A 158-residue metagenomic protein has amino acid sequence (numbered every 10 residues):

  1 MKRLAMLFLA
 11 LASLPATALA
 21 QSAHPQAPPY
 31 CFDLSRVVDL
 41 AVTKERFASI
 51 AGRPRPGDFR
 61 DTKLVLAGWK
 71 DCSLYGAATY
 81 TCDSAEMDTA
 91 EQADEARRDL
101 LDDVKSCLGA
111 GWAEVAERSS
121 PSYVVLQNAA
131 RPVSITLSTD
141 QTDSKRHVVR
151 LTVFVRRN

Functional and structural regions predicted by a protein language model:
M1-K2: N-terminal secretory signal peptides that target proteins for export/translocation
A5-P15: Bacterial N-terminal signal peptides
L19-A78, A96: N-terminal leader/targeting segments
G52, G57, A113-R131: Ser/Thr-rich, low-complexity intrinsically disordered terminal regions
L64-Y123: Long, charged/polar, surface-exposed segments that mediate recognition or autoinhibition
E86, R118-S119, A130, T139-Q141: A mature extracytoplasmic/lumenal domain signature
L126-N128, S134-R146: Short, exposed beta-strand-loop hairpins at the edges of beta-sheets in extracellular/periplasmic proteins
D143-N158: Short, low-complexity, Pro/Ser/Thr/Gly-rich segments in the mature regions of secreted, periplasmic
